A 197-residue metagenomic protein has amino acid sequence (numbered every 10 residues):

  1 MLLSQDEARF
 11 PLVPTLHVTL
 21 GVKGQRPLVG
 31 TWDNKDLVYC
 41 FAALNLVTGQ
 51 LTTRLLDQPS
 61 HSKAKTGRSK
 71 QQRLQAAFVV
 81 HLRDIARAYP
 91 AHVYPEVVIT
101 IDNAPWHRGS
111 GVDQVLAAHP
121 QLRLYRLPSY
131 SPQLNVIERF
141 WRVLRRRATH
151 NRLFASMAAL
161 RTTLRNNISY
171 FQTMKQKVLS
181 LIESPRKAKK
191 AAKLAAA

Functional and structural regions predicted by a protein language model:
M1-A197: Short functional hotspots at interaction and active-site rims
